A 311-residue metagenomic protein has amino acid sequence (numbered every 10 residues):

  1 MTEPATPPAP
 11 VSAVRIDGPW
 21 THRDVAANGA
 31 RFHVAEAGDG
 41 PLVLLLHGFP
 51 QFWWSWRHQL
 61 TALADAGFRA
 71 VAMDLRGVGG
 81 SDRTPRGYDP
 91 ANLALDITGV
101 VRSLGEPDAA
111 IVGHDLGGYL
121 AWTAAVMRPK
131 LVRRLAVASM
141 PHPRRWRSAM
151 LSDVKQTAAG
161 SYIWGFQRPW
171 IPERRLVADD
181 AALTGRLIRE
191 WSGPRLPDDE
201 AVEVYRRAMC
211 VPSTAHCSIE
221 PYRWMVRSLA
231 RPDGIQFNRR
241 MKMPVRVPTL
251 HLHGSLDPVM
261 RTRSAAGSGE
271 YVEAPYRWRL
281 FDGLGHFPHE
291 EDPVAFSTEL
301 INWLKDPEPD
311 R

Functional and structural regions predicted by a protein language model:
T2-R23, F32, V71, V78-V112 (+2 more regions): Flexible "cap/lid" subdomain of the alpha/beta-hydrolase fold that forms the substrate-access gate
A27-E36: A short loop-to-beta-strand scaffold at the N-terminal edge of the catalytic core in hydrolase folds
A35-G80: Conserved HGGG/HGGXW glycine-rich cap/lid loop of the alpha/beta-hydrolase fold
F49, P141, F287: Active-site pre-Tyr helix/loop in NAD(P)-dependent dehydrogenases
F52-W53, Y119, L284: A short, glycine- and basic residue-enriched loop/turn that sits immediately adjacent to a domain's principal
S55, D96, C217, A295 (+1 more regions): Charged catalytic carboxylate motif
L284-P293, S297: Catalytic histidine-centered segment of alpha/beta-hydrolase-like enzymes
